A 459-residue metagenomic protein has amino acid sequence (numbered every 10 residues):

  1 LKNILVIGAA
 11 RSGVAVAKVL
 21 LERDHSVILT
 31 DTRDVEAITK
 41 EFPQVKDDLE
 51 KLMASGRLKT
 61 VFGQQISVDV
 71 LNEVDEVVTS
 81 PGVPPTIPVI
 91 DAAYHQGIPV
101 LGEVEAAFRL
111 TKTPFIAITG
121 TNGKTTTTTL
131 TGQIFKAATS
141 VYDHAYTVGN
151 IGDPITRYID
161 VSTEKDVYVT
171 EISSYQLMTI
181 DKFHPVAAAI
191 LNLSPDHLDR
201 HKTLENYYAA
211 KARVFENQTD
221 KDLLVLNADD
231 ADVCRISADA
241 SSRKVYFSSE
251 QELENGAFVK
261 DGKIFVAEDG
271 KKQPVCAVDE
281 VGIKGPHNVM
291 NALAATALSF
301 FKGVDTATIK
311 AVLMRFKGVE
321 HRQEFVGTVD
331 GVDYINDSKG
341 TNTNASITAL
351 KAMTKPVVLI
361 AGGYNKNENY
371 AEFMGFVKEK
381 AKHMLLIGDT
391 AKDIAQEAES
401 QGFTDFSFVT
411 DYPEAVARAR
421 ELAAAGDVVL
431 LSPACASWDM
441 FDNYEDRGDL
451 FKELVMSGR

Functional and structural regions predicted by a protein language model:
L1-G102, A106: N-terminal leader/targeting and accessory segments in enzymes
K2, V19-E22, V68-N72, P81-A228 (+4 more regions): Phosphate-binding loop of NTP-binding sites
N3, A15-R23, C276-A381: Nucleotide phosphate-binding/pyrophosphate-handling subdomain across enzymes that bind or process nucleotide phosphates
R11, P84, N122-T126, V289 (+2 more regions): Residue-level detector of alpha-helix initiation sites
S26-D31, T147, V169, Y246 (+1 more regions): Short beta-strand "acidic-cap" motif of Rossmann-like dinucleotide-binding folds
S26-R33, L224-A228, I360-A361, K380-D389: Short internal beta-strands
K40-E41, K46-E50, A371-D427: C-terminal helical cap/extension that packs against the catalytic core of soluble nucleotide-cofactor enzymes
Q64, G102-E105, V148, S241-V259 (+3 more regions): Beta-strand->loop->alpha-helix junctions that form or flank phosphate-binding loops in nucleotide-handling enzymes
